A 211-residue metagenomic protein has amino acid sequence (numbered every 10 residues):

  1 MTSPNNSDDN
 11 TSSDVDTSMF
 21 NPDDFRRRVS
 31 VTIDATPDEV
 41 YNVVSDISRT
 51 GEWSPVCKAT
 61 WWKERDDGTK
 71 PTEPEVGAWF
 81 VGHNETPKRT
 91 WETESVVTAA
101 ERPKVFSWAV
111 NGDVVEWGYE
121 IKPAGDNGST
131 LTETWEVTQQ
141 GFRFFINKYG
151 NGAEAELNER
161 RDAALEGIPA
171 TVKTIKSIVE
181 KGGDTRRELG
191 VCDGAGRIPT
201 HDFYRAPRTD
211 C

Functional and structural regions predicted by a protein language model:
T2-P71, I198-C211: Hydrophobic ligand-binding cavity/cleft-lining segments
F25, A35, G82, A153 (+1 more regions): Residue-level detector of alpha-helix boundaries and kinks
S30-D34, W61, V96, A109 (+1 more regions): Generic structural detector for well-ordered beta-strands
S48-E52, W61-W62, A99-P103, D126-N127 (+1 more regions): Short, low-complexity, polar/charged sequence segments that are solvent-exposed and flexible
W62-E116, N127-T130, E166-R187, I198 (+1 more regions): Glycine-rich portal/gate segments that line the openings of hydrophobic small-molecule binding cavities
A109-P169, I175-S177: Beta-strand/loop substructures that line and gate deep hydrophobic ligand-binding cavities in soluble
L189-C192: Intrinsically disordered, low-complexity, hydrophilic segments
